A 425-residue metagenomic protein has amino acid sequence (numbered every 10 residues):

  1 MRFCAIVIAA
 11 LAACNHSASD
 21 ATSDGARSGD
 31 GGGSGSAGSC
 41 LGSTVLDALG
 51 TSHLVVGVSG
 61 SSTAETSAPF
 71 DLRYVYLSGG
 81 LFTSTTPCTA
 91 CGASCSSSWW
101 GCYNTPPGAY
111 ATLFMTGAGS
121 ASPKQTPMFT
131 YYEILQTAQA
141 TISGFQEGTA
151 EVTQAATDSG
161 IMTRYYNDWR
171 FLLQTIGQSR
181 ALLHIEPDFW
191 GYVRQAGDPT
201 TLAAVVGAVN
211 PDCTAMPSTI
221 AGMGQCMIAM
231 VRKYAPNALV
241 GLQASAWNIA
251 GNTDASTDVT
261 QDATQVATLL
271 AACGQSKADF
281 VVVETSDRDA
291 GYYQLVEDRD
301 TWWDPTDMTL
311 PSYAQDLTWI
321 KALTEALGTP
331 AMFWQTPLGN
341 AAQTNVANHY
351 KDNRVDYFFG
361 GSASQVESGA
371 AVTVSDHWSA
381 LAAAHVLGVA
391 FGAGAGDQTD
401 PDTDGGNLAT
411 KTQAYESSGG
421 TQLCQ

Functional and structural regions predicted by a protein language model:
M1-S39: Ser/Thr-rich, Pro/Gly/Ala-heavy low-complexity intrinsically disordered linkers and tails of secreted extracellular
A37-G92, V389: Boundary/entry segment of secreted carbohydrate-active catalytic domains
L54-V55, S59-S61, T126-P127, F280-Y292 (+1 more regions): Substrate-binding cleft of secreted/luminal carbohydrate-active enzymes
T63-P69, T112-K124, Q174-Q178, R232-A235 (+3 more regions): Acidic (Asp/Glu)-rich catalytic clusters
A68-L81, D262-T306: Aromatic- and acid-rich polysaccharide-binding/catalytic face of secreted or lumenal carbohydrate-active enzymes
F82-N237: Substrate-binding cleft of extracellular glycoside hydrolase catalytic domains
H184-E186, D212-T260, V283, L327-A341: Aromatic-lined carbohydrate-recognition surfaces of secreted/lumenal glycan-active proteins
N248-K277, Q343-Y350: Substrate-binding cleft/loops of secretory-pathway carbohydrate-active enzymes
